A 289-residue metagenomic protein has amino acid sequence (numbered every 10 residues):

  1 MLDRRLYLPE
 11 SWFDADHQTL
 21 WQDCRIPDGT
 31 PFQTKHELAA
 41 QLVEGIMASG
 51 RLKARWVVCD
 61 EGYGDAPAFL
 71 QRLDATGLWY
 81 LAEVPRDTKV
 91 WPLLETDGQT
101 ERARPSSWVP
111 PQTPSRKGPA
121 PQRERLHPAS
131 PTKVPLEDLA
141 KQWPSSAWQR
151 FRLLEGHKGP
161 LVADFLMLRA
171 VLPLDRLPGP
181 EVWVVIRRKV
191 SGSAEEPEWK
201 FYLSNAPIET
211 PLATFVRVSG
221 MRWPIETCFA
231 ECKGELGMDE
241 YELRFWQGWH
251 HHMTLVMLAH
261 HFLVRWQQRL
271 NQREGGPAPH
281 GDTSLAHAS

Functional and structural regions predicted by a protein language model:
M1-F32, P85, V90-R222: An anionic, glycine-rich sequence signature occurring as long contiguous blocks
M1-W79, E83-R86, T96: Polybasic low-complexity intrinsically disordered regions
G50, G77-Y80, V84, T88 (+4 more regions): A generic secondary-structure signal for well-formed alpha-helical elements
L52, P224-F229, Y241, Q267-Q272: Intrinsically disordered or highly flexible coil/loop and linker segments, enriched in small and charged/polar residues
V57-Y63, Y80, Y202, W223-C232 (+1 more regions): Short, conserved catalytic/metal-binding motifs centered on acidic residues
S204, T210-S219, G234-H250, L270: Short, solvent-exposed helix-loop connector elements
M253-V264: Short, hydrophobic/amphipathic alpha-helical patches that form generic packing surfaces within helical domains
L263-S289: Conserved nucleotidyltransferase catalytic core and NTase-mimicking acidic/glycine-rich helix/loop elements in nucleic
